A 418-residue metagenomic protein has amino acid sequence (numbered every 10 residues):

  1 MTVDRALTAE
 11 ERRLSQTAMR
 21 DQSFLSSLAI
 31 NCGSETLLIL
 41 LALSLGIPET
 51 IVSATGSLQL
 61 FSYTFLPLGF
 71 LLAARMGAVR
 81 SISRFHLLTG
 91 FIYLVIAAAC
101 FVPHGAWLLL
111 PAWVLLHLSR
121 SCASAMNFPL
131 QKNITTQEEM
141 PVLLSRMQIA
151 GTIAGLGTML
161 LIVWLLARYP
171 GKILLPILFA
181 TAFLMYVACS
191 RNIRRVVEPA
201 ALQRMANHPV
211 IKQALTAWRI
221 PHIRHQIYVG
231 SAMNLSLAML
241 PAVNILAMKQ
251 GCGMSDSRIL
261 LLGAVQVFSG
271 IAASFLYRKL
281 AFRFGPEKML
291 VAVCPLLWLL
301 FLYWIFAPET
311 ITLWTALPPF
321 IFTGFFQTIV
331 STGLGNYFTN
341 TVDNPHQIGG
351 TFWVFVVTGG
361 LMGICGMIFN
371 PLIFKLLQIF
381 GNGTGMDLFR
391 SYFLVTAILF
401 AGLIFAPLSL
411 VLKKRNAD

Functional and structural regions predicted by a protein language model:
T2-L66, F70, H222-A264, P371: Helix-loop boundary and gating motifs at the non-cytosolic
S62-L66, L144-I162, F355-N370: Glycine-rich segments within core transmembrane alpha-helices of 12-TM secondary carriers
F65-R80, L166, A272-P286, F374: Helix-to-loop junctions at the C-terminal end of transmembrane segments in multipass secondary transporters
R75-G90, K172, F282-P295: Cytoplasmic membrane-interface "Motif A"-like loop-to-helix N-cap segments of 12-TM Major Facilitator Superfamily
L87-H104, A167, P295-I311: C-terminal ends and interior cores of transmembrane alpha-helices in multi-pass membrane transporters/permeases
I92, G105-A123, T312-V330: Hydrophobic core of transmembrane alpha-helices in multi-pass small-molecule transporters, especially MFS/SLC-type
A97-C100, L184-V196, W304, S391-D418: Multi-pass alpha-helical transporter architecture, strongest for 12-TM Major Facilitator/SLC carriers used
L166-F183, F374-L399: A membrane-interface helix-boundary motif in multi-pass transporters
